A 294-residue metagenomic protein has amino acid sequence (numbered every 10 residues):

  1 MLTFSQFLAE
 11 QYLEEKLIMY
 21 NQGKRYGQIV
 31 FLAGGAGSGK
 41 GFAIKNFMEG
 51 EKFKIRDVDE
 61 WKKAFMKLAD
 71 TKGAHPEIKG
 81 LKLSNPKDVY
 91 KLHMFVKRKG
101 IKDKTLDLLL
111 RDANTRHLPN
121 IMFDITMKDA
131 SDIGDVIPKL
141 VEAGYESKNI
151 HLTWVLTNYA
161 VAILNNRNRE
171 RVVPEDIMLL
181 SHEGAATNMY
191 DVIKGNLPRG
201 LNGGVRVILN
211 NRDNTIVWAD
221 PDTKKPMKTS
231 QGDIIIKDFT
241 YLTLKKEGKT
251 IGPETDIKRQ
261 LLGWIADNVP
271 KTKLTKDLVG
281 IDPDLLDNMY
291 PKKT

Functional and structural regions predicted by a protein language model:
M1-Y12: Short acidic, low-complexity intrinsically disordered linear motifs used for protein-protein interactions
Y12-G23: Pre-Walker A adenine-sensing motif
I29-F31: Short hydrophobic/aromatic beta-strand immediately N-terminal to the Walker A/P-loop
G34: The Walker A (P-loop) glycine that initiates the GxxxxGKT/S ATP-binding motif of P-loop NTPases
G37-G39: Conserved glycine(s) of the Walker
I44-L118, A130-S131: Conserved substrate/cofactor phosphate-moiety recognition/catalytic segment in nucleotide-dependent phosphotransferases
K128, A143-L164: Conserved phosphate-donor/acceptor-positioning beta-strand/loop module used by diverse small-molecule
Y159-T294: Conserved GTP-binding G-domain of TRAFAC-class P-loop NTPases and closely related GTPase folds
